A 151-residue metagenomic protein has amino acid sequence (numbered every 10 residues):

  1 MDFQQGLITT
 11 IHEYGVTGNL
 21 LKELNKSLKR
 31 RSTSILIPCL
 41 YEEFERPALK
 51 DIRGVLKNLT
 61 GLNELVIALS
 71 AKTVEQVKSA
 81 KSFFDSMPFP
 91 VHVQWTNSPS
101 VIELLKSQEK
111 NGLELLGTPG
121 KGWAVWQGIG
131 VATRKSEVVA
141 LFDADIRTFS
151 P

Functional and structural regions predicted by a protein language model:
M1-G61: N-proximal low-complexity "stem/linker" segments adjacent to membrane-targeting elements
R31, G61, G128, K135-V138: Short coil/turn segments at beta-strand junctions that form active-site/ligand-binding loops
S34-L36, E64-V66, H92: A structural signal for isolated positions on well-ordered beta-strands in alpha/beta enzyme cores
P47, Q76-S79, S150-P151: A short acidic (Asp/Glu
L69-K72: Acidic ATP/Mg2+-coordinating residue in the GHKL
V74-S136: Active-site-proximal specificity loops/subdomain of glycosyltransferases
Q127, A144-P151: Acidic donor-binding/catalytic loop of UDP-sugar-dependent glycosyltransferases, especially processive GT2
K135-R147: Short beta-strand-to-loop acidic/aromatic patch adjacent to the donor-nucleotide binding site
